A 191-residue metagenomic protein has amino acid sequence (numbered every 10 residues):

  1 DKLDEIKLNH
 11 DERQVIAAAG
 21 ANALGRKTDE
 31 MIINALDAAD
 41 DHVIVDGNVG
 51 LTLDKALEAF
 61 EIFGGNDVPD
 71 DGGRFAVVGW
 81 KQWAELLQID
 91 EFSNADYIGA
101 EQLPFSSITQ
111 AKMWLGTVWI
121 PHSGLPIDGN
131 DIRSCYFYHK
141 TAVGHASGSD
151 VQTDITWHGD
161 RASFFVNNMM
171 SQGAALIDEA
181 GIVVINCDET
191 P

Functional and structural regions predicted by a protein language model:
D1, E30-N34, A84, D90 (+2 more regions): Flexible, active-site-adjacent loop/turn segments at secondary-structure boundaries
D1-K2, V77-Q82, L87, Y138-H139 (+1 more regions): Helix N-cap / beta->alpha transition motif
K2-V68, V184-P191: Alpha-helical scaffold segments that mediate packing/assembly in large oligomeric complexes
K7, L51, I89-P191: Sequence/fold signature of self-assembling virion shell proteins
Q14, G72, D160-F164: Residues at beta-strand starts and edge strands
A38-S107: Extended, solvent-exposed, turn-rich assembly/linker loops in the middle of proteins
